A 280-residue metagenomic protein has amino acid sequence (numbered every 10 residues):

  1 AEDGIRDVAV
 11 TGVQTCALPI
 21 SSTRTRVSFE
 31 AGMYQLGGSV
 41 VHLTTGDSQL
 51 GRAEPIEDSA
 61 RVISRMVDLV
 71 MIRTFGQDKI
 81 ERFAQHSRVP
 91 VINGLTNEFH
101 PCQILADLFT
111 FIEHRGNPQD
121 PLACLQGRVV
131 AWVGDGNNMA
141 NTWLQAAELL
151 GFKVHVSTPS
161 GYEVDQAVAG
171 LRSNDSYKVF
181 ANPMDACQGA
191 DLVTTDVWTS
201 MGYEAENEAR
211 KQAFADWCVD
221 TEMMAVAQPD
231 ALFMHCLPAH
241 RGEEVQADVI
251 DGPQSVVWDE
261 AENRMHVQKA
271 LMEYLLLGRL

Functional and structural regions predicted by a protein language model:
A1-C16: Single conserved hydrophobic/aromatic residue that forms the stacking wall/gate of nucleotide- or nucleobase-binding
V13, M66, Q188-G189: Alpha-helix C-terminal capping/helix-to-coil transition sites in glycosyltransferase folds
A17-I112, R241: Phosphate/diphosphate ligand-binding glycine-rich loop within oxidoreductases
P19-A31, G116-T195: Glycine-rich phosphate/diphosphate-binding loop of Rossmann-like nucleotide-binding domains
L36, M66, H86-S87, L150 (+3 more regions): Short, structured coil segments at secondary-structure junctions
R172-D248: Rossmann-like adenosine-cofactor binding region
D230-A231, C236-L280: Adenosine-phosphate binding glycine-rich loop
